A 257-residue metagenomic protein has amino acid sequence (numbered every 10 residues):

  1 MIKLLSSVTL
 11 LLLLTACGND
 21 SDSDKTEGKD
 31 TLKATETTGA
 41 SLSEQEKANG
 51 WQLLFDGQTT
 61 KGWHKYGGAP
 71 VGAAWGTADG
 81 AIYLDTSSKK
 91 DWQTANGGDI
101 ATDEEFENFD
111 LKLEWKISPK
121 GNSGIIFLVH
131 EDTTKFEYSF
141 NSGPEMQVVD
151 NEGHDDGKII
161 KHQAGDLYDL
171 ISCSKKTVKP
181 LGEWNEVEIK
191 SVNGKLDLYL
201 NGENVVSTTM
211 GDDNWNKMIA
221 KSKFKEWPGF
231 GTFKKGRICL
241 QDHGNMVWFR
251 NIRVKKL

Functional and structural regions predicted by a protein language model:
M1-T15: Sec-dependent bacterial lipoprotein signal peptides
C17-L257: Carbohydrate-interacting regions of secretory-pathway proteins
